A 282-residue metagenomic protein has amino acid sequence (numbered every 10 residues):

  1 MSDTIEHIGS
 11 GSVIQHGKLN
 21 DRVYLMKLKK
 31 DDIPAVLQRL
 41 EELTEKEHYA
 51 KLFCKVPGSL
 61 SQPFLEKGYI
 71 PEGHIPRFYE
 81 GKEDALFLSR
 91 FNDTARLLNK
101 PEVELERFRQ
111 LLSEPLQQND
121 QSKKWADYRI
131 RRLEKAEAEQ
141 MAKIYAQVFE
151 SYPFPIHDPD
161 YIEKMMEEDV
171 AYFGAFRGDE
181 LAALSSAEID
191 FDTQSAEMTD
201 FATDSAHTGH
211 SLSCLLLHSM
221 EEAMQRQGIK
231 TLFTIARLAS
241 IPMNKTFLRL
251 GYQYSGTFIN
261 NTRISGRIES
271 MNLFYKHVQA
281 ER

Functional and structural regions predicted by a protein language model:
M1-E47, F53, S61-Q62, E66-K67 (+1 more regions): N-terminal charged segments
I5-R22, L28, A142-S205: A conserved beta-strand-loop-helix scaffold within acyl/acetyltransferase catalytic domains
D31-E42, T203, G209-R226, K245 (+1 more regions): Conserved acetyl-CoA-binding loop-helix of GNAT-fold acetyltransferases
T44-V56, M224-A236: Conserved GNAT acetyl-CoA-binding A-motif
F53-S61, T234-N244, N261-I264: Conserved beta-strand-loop-alpha-helix junction that forms the acyl-donor binding cleft
K55, I70-L86, Q253-I268: Conserved catalytic-core motifs of GNAT/GCN5-like acyltransferases
V103-R129: Short, cationic low-complexity segments
A126-M141: A short beta-loop-alpha structural element at the N-terminal edge of CoA-dependent acyl/N-acetyltransferase catalytic
